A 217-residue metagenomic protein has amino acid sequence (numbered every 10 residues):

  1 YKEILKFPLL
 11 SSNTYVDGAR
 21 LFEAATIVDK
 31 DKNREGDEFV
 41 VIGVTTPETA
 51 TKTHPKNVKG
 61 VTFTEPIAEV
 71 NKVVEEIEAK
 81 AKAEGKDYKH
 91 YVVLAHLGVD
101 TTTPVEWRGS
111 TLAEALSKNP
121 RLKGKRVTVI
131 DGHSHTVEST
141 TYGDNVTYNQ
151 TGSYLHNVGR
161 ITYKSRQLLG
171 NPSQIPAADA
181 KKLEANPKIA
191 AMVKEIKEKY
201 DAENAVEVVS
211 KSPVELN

Functional and structural regions predicted by a protein language model:
Y1-K188: Acidic, metal/ion-coordinating pockets
G170-P172, K181-N217: Hard-cation-handling environments
